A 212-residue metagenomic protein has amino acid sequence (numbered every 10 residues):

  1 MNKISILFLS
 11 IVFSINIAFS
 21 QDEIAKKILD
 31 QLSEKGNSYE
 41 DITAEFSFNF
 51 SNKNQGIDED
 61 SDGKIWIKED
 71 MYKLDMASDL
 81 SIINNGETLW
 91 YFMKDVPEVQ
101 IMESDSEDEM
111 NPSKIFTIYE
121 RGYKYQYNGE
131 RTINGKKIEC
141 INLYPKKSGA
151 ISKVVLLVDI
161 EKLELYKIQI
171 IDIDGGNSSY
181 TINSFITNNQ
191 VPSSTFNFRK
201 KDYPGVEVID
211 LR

Functional and structural regions predicted by a protein language model:
M1-I4: Positively charged n-region of N-terminal signal peptides that target proteins for export
L7-N16: Bacterial N-terminal signal peptides
N16-I57, K68-M71, D202, E207-R212: N-terminal leader/targeting segments and the immediate start of mature chains
S47-K53, D75-A77, F92-K94, Y144-K146 (+1 more regions): A generic structural motif
D62-M110, I173, S178-S179: An acidic-aromatic
S104-K136: Flexible, surface-exposed loop/linker segments and immediately adjacent secondary-structure boundaries
Q126-E130, G135-P204, I209-R212: Gly/Pro-enriched, hydrophobic low-complexity segments that function as extracytoplasmic propeptides/linkers
